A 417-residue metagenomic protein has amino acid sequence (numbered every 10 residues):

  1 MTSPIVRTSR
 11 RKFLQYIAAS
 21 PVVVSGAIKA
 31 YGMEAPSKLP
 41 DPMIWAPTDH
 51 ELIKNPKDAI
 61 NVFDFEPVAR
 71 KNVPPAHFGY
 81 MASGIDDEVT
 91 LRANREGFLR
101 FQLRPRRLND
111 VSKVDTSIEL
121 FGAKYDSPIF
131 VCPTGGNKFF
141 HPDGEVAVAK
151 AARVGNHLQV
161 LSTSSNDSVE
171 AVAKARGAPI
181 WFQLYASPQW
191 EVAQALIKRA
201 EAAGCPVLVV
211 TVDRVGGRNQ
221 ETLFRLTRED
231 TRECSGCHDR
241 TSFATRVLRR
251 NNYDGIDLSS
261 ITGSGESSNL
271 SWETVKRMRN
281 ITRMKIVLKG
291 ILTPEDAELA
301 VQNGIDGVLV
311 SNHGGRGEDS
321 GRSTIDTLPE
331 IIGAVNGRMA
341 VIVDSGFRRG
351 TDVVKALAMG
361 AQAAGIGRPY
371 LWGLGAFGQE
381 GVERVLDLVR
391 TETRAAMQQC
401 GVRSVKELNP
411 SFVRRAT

Functional and structural regions predicted by a protein language model:
T2-P21: N-terminal secretory signal peptides and thylakoid transit peptides that target proteins across membranes
S37-G122, E229-L270, K406-L408, R414-T417: An N-cap/entry alpha-helix motif that binds or orients negatively charged groups
P74, V131, A152, V210 (+4 more regions): Conserved, mostly hydrophobic/aromatic
Y125-S162: Glycine-rich active-site/cofactor-binding loop and its immediate structural neighborhood
C132-P133, Q183-Y185, V209-D213: Short beta-strand segments
V169-G177, V301: Acidic (Asp/Glu)-rich catalytic clusters
A195-V343, M359-A361: Alpha/beta enzyme core
E330, G375-T393: C-terminal helical cap(s) of enzyme catalytic domains, especially alpha/beta-barrels
